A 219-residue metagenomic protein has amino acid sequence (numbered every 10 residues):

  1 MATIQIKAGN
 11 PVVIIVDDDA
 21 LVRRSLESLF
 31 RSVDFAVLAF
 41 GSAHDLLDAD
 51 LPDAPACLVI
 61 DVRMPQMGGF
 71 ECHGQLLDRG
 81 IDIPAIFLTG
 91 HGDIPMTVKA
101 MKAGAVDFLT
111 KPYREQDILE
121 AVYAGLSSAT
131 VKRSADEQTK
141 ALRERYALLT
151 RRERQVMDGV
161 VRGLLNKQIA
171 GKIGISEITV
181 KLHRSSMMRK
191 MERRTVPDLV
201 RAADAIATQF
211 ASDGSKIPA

Functional and structural regions predicted by a protein language model:
M1-I14, A20, E27, A141 (+1 more regions): Non-catalytic signal-transmission and effector/linker regions of two-component phosphorelay proteins
A39-C57: Acidic, metal-coordinating helix/loop segments flanking the phosphotransfer/catalytic sites of two-component signaling
G41-S42, M67-G74: Acidic catalytic/metal-coordinating carboxylates
M64: Receiver (REC) domain active-site loop signature in two-component systems and cognate sites in sensor histidine kinases
D93-P95, L109, Y113-Y123, Q168 (+1 more regions): C-terminal output helix
L165-D198: Recognition helix of helix-turn-helix DNA-binding domains
M188-A219: Basic, Lys/Arg-enriched C-terminal extension of HTH/homeodomain DNA-binding domains
